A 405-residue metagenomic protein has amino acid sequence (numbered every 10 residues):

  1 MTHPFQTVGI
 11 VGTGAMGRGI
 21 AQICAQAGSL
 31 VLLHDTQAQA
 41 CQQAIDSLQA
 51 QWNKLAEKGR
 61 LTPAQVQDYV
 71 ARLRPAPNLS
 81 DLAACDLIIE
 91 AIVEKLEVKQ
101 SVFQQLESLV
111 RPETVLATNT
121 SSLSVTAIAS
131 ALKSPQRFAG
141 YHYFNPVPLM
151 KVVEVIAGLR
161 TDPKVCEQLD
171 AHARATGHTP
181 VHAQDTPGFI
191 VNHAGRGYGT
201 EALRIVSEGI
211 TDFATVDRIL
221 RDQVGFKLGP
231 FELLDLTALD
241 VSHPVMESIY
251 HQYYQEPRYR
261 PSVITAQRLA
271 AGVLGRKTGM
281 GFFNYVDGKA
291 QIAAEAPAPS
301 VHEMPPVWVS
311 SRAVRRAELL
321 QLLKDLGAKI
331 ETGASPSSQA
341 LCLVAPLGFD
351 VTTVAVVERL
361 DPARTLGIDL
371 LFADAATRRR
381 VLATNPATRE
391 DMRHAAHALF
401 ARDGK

Functional and structural regions predicted by a protein language model:
T2-P4, A27-S29, H178-D185, F213-R378 (+1 more regions): NAD(P)-dependent Rossmann-like dehydrogenase/reductase catalytic/cofactor-binding core
Q6-G9: Beta1/beta-strand and adjacent pyrophosphate-binding region of the FAD-binding site in flavoprotein oxidoreductases
T13-G14, R312: Glycine-rich Rossmann-fold phosphate-binding loop(s) that bind the pyrophosphate of adenine dinucleotide cofactors
G17-R18: N-terminal Rossmann-fold NAD(P) dinucleotide-binding loop
A21, A25: Gly/Ala-rich phosphate-binding loop of Rossmann-like dinucleotide-binding domains, activating on the conserved
L33-T36: Conserved acidic E/D residue at the C-terminus of a beta-strand in Rossmann-like folds
Q39-Q43, K54-L116, L123, K324 (+1 more regions): Rossmann-like NAD(P)-binding element
S101-V152, A157-D170, L343-L399: Rossmann-fold NAD(P)-binding glycine/threonine-rich loop
